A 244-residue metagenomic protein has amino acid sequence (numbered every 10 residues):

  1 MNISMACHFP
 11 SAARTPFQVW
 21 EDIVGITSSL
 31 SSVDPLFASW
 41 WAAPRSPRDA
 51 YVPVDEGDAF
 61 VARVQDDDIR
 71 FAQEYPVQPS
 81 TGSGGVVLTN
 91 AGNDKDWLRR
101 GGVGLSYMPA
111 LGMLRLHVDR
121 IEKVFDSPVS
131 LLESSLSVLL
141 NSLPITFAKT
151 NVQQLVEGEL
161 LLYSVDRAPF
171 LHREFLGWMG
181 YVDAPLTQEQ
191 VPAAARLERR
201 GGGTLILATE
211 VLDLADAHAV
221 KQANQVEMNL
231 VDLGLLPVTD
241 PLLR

Functional and structural regions predicted by a protein language model:
M1-S46, Q153-R244: C-terminal interaction module
I23, V33-L155: Internal, hydrophobic cores of structured domains that mediate oligomerization or house catalytic pockets within large
